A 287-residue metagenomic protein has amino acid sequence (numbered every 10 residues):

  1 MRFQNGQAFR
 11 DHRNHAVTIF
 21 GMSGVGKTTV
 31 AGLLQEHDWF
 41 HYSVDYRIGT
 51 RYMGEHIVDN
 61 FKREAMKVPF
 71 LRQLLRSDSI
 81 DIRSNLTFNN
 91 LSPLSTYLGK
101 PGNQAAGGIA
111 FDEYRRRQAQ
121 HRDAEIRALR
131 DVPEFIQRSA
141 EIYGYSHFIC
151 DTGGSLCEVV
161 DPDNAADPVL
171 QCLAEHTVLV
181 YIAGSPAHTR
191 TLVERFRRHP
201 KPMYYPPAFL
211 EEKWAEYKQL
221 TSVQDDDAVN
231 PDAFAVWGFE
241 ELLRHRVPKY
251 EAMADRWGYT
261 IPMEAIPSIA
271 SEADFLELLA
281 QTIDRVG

Functional and structural regions predicted by a protein language model:
I19: Hydrophobic anchor at the beta1->P-loop junction of P-loop NTPases
S23: The conserved Walker
G26: Conserved glycine(s) of the Walker
V30, L34: Hydrophobic positions on the alpha1 helix immediately C-terminal to the Walker A/P-loop
W39-M53: Short beta-strand-centered segment that lines the nucleotide-binding/catalytic pocket of NTP-utilizing
V58-P162: ATP-dependent small-molecule kinase phosphotransfer cores that center on conserved nucleotide phosphate-binding segments
D151, V169-S222: Conserved phosphate-donor/acceptor-positioning beta-strand/loop module used by diverse small-molecule
S222-G287: NTP-dependent small-molecule kinase module
